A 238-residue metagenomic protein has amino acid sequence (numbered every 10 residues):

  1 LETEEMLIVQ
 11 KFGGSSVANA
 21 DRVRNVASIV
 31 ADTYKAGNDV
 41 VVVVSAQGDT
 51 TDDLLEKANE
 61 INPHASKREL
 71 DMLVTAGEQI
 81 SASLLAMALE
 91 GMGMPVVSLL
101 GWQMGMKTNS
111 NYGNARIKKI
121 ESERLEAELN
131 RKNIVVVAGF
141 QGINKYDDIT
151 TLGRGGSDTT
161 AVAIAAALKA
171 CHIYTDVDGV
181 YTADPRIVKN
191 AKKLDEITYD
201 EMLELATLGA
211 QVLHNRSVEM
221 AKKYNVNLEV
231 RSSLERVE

Functional and structural regions predicted by a protein language model:
L1-E219: Nucleotide/pyrophosphate-binding catalytic subdomain
S45-T51, V230-E238: Terminal amphipathic helices with adjacent charged low-complexity linkers/tails
H214, N225-S232: Acidic/polar loop patches that form or flank catalytic/metal-binding clefts of enzymes that bind anionic ligands
K222: An anion/pyrophosphate-binding glycine-rich loop and adjacent beta-alpha core in soluble alpha-beta enzymes
